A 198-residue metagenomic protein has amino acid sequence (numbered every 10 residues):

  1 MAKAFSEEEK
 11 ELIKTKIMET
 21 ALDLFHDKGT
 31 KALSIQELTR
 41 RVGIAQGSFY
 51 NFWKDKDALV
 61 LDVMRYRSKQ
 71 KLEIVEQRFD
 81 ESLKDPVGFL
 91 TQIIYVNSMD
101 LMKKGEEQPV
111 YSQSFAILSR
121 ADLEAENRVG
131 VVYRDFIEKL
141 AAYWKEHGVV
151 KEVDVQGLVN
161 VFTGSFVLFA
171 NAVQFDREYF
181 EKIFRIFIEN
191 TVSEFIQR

Functional and structural regions predicted by a protein language model:
M1-K28, Q36-E37, R41: Basic, helix-initiating cap at the start of DNA-binding domains
E11-E19, K31-A32, F52-E76, D80 (+1 more regions): An amphipathic alpha-helix adjacent to DNA-recognition modules
K16, T20-K28, I74-R78, V161-A172: Solvent-exposed, amphipathic alpha-helical segments
L24-A58, D62: Helix-turn-helix
D62, E76-K103, L158-F162: Hydrophobic alpha-helical connector segments
K69-E76, R120-H147, Q156-N160, K182: Amphipathic alpha-helical packing segments from all-alpha helical-bundle domains
F89, D100-L123, N171-Q174: Amphipathic alpha-helical segments used for helix-helix packing
K145-E189: Hydrophobic/aromatic-rich alpha-helical bundle segments in the mid-to-C-terminal region
